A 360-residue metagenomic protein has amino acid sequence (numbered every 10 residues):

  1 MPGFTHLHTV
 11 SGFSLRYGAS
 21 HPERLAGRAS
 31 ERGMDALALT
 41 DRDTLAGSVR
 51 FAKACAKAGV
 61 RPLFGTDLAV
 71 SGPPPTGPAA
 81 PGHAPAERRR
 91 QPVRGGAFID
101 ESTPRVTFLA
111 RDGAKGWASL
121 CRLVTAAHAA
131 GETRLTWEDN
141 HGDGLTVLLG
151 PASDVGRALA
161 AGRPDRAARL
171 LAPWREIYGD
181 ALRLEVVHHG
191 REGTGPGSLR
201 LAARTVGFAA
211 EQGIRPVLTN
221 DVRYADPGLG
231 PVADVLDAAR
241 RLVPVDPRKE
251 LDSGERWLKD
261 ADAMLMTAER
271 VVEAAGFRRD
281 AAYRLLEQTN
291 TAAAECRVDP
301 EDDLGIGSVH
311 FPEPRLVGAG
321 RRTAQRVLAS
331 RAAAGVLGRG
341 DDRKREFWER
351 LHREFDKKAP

Functional and structural regions predicted by a protein language model:
M1-L39, D43-A58, R122-L229, D234 (+2 more regions): Domain-core and long-helix interface of multi-subunit machines
M1-L7, A274-P360: Non-catalytic structural connector segments
S11, T40, G113, T136 (+2 more regions): Residue-level signal for threonine
L37, T103-A110, A152-A161, V186-H189 (+3 more regions): Charged, low-complexity surface segments at secondary-structure and domain boundaries
R42, D67-A69, R111-G113, G150-A152: Beta-hairpin (beta-strand-turn-beta-strand) motif
A52, R61-G77, P81-R111, V206-L218 (+2 more regions): Phosphate/diphosphate-binding loops
P73-G77, A118-R122, A158-A160: Short, conserved acidic/polar surface loops in the N-terminal third of protein domains
T107-A130, T146, L265-E269, A281: Active-site-proximal, glycine-rich beta->alpha crossover segments in alpha/beta enzymes that shape flexible
